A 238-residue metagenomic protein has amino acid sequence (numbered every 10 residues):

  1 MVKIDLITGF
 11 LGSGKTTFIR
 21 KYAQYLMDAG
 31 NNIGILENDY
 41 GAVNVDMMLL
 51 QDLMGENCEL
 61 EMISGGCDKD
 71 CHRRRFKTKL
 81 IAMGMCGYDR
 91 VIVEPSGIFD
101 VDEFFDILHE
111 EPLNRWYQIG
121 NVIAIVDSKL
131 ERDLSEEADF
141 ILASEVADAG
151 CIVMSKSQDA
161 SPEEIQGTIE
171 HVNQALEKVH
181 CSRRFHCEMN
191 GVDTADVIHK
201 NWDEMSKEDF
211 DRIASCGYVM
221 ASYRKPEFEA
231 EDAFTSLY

Functional and structural regions predicted by a protein language model:
V2-T8, S13, T17-S135: Nucleotide-state-sensitive switch-loop elements of NTP-binding domains
A23, A29, A42, A82 (+10 more regions): A sequence-composition feature that detects small, non-aromatic residues
I33-G34, E61-G66, Y88-D89, I119-V122 (+4 more regions): Short, surface-exposed, polar/charged, turn-prone segments marking secondary-structure boundaries
Q51-G55, E145, E188-N190: Short, conserved catalytic or adaptor-binding loops enriched in Gly and charged residues
M83, I98-F185: Conserved C-terminal guanine-recognition region of P-loop GTPase G domains, centered on the G4
P95-S96, S157, N201-W202: Structural motif
C151, A160-Y238: C-terminal accessory "lid"/substrate-recognition subdomains
